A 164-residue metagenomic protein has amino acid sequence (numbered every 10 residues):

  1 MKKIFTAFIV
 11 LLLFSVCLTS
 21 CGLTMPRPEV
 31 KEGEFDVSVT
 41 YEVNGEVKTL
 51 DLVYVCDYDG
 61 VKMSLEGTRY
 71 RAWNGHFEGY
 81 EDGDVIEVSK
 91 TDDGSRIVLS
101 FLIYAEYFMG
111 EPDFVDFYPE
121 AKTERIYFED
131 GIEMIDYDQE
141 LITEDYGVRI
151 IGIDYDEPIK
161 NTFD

Functional and structural regions predicted by a protein language model:
M1-I4, L12: Positively charged n-region of N-terminal signal peptides that target proteins for export
C17-S20: C-terminal motif of bacterial Sec signal peptides marking the signal peptidase cleavage site
G22-T24: Bacterial signal peptide processing site
R27-V43: Alpha-helical transmembrane signal-anchor/signal-peptide segments
E34, E46-M134: Structured domain cores in non-transmembrane regions
R125-D164: Glycine-rich, aromatic-bearing surface loops/beta-hairpins
